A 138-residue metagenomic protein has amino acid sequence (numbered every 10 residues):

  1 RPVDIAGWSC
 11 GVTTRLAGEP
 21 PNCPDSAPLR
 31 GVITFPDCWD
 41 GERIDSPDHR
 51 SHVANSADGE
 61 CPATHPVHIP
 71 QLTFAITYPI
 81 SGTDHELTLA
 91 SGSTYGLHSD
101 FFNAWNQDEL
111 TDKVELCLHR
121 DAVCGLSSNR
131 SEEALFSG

Functional and structural regions predicted by a protein language model:
R1-I33, D40-G138: Primary mode marks residue(s) on the alpha4-beta5-alpha5 output face of response regulator receiver
